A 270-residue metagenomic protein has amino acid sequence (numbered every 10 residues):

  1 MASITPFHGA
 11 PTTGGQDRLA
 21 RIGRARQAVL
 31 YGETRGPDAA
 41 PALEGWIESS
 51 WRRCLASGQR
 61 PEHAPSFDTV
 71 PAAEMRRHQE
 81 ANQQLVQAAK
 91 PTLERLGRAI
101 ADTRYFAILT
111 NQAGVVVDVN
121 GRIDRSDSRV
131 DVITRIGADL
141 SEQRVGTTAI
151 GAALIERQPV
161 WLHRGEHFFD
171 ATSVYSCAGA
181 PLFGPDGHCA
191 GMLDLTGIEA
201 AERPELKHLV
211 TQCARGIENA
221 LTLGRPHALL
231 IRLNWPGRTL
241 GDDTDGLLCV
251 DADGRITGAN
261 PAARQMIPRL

Functional and structural regions predicted by a protein language model:
M1-R144, T148-W161, V174, F183-T257: Intrinsically disordered, low-complexity terminal regulatory regions
H163-T172: Membrane-proximal, non-catalytic sensory/regulatory domains of signal-transducing membrane proteins
I267-R269: Glycine-centered C-terminal helix-capping/turn motifs at helix ends
